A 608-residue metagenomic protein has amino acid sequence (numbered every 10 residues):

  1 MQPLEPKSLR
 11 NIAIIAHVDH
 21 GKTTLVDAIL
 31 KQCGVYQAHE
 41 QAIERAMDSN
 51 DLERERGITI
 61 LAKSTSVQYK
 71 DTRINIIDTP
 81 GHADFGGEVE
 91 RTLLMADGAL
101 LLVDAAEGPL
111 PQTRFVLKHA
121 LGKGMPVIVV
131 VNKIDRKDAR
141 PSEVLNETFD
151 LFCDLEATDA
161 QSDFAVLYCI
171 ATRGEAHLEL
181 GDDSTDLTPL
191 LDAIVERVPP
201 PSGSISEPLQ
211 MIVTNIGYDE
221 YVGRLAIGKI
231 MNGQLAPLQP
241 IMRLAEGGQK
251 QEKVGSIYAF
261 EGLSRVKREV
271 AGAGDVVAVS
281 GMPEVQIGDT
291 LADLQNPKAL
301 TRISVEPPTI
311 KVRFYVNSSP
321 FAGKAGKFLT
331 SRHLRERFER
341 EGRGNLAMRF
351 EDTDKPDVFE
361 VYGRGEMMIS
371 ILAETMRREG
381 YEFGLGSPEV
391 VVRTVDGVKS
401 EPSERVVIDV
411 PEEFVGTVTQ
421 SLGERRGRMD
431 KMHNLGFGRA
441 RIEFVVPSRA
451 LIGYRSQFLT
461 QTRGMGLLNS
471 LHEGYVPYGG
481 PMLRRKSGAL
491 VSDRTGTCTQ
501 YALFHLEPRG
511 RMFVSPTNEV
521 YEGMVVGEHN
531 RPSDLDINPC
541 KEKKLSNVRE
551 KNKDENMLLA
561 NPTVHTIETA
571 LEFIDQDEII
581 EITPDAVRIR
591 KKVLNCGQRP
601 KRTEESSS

Functional and structural regions predicted by a protein language model:
M1-S608: Structural and coupling elements of P-loop NTPases
